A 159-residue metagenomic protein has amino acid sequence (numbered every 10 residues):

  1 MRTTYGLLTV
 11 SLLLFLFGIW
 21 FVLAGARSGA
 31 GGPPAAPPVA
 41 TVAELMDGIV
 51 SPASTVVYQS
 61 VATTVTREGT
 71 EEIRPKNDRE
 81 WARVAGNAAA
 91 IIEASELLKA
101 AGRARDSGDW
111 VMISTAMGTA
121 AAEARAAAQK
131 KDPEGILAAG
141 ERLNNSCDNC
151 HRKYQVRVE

Functional and structural regions predicted by a protein language model:
M1-G6: Feature marks short, highly hydrophobic, charge-poor N-terminal signal-anchor/signal peptide-like helices that anchor
L8-W20: Hydrophobic membrane-insertion alpha-helices, especially the h-region of bacterial N-terminal signal peptides
I19-R142, E159: Extracytoplasmic c-type cytochrome modules immediately beyond a signal peptide or single-pass transmembrane anchor
L143-Q155: The canonical Cys-X-X-Cys-His
